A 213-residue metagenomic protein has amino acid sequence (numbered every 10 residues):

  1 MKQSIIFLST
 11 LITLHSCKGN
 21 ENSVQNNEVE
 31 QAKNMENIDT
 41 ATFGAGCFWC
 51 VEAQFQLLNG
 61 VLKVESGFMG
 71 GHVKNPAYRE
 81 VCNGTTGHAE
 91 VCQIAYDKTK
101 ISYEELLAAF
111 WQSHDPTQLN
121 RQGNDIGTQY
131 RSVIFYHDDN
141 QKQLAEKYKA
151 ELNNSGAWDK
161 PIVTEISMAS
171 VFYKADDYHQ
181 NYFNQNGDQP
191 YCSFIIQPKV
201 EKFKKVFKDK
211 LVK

Functional and structural regions predicted by a protein language model:
M1-S4: Positively charged n-region of N-terminal signal peptides that target proteins for export
L8-T10: Hydrophobic helical h-region of N-terminal Sec-dependent signal peptides in bacterial secretory/periplasmic proteins
C17-K213: Flexible coil/turn and secondary-structure edge motifs
